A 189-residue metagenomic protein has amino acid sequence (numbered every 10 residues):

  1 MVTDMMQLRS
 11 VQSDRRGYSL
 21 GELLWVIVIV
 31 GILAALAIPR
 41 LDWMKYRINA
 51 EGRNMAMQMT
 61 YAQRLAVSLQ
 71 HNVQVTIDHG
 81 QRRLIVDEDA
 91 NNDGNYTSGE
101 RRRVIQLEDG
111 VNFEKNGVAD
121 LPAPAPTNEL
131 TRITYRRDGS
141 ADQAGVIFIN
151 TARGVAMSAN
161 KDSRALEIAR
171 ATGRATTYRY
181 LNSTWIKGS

Functional and structural regions predicted by a protein language model:
M1-I27, G31-T60, R64, S68 (+2 more regions): N-terminal helix-rich module
